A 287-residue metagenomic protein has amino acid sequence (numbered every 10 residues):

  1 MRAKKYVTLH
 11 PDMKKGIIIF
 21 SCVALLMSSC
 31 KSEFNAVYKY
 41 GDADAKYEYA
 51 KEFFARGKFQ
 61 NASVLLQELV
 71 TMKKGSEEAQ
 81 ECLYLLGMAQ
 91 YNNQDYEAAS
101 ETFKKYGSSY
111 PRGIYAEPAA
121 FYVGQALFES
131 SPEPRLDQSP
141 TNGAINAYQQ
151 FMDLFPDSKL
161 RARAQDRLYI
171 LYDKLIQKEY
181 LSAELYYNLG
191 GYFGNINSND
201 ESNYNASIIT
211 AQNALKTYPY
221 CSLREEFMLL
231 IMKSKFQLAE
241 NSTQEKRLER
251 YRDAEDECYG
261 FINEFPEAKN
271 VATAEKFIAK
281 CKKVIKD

Functional and structural regions predicted by a protein language model:
M1-M13: N-terminal secretory signal peptides that target proteins for export/translocation
Y6-T8, I17-I18, L26-D287: Acidic, polar-rich low-complexity tracts and alpha-helical solenoid repeat scaffolds
